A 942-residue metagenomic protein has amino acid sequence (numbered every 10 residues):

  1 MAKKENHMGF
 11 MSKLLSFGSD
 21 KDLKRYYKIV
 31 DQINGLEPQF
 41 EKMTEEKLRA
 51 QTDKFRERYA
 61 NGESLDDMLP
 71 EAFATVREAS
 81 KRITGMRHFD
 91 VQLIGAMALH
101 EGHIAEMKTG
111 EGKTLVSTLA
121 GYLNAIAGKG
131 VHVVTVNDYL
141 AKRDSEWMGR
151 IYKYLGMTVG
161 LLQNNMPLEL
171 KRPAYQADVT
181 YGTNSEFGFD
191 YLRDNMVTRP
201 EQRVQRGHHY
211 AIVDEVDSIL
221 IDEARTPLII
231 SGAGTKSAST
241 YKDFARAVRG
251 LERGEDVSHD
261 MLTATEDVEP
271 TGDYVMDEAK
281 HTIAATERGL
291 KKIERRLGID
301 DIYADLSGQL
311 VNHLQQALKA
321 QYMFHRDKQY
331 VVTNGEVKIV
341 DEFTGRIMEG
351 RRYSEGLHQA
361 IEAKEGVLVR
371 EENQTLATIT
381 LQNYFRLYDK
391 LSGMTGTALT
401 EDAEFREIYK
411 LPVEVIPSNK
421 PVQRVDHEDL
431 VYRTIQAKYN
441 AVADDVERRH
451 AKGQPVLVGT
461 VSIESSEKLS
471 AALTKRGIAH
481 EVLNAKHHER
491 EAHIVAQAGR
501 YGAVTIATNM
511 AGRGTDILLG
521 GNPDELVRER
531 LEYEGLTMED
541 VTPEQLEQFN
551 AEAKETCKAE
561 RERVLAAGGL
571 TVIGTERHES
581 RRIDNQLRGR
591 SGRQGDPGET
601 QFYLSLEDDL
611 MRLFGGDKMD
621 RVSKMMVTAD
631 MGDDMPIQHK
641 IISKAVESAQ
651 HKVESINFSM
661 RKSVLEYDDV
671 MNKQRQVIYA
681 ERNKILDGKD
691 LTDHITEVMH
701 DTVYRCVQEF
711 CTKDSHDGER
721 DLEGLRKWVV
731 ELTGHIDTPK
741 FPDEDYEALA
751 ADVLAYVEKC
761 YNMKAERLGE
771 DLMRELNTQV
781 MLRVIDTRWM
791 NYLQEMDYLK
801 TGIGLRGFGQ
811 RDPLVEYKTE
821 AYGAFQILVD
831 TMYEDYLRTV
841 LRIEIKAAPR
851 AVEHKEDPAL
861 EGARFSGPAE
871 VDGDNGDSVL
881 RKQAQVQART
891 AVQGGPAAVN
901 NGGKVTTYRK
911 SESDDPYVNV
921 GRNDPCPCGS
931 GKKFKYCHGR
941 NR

Functional and structural regions predicted by a protein language model:
A2-D630, A680, E697, D701: Conserved P-loop NTPase motor core
D22, L48, N61-L69, Q638 (+7 more regions): Residue-level recognition of alpha-helical structural elements
F40, L48-Q51, F55, M660-S663 (+5 more regions): Long, amphipathic coiled-coil
A72-R77, L99, T180, V216 (+10 more regions): Core structural elements
A304-D305, V369-E372, V413-I416, Q638 (+2 more regions): Short, surface-exposed acidic
L411-V415, M631-Q638, S643-E654, A750-L754 (+2 more regions): Long, non-coiled-coil amphipathic alpha-helical linker/lever segments that couple catalytic cores to other domains
F602-Y603, D609, L613, K618-V664 (+1 more regions): Arginine-glycine-biased low-complexity disordered regions
D630, E681-R942: Acidic/negatively charged segments and metal-coordination signatures
